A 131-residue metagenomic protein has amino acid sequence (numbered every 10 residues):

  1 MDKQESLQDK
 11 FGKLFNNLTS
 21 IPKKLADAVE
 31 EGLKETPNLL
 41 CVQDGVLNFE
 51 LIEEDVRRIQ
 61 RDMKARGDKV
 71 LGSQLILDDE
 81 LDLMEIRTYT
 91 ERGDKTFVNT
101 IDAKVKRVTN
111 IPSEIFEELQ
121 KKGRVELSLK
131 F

Functional and structural regions predicted by a protein language model:
M1-Q43, D68-F131: Terminal amphipathic/targeting segments at protein termini used for secretion and membrane/organellar or lipid-droplet
R61-K69: Short helix-loop boundary/capping segments
